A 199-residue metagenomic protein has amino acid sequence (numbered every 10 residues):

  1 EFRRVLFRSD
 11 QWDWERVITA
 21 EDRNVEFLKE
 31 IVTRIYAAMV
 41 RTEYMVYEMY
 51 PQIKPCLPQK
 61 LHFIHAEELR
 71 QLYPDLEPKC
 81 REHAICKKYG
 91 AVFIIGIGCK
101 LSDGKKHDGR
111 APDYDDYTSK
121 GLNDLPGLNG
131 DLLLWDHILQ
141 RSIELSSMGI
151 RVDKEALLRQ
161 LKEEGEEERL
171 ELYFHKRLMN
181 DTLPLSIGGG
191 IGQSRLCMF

Functional and structural regions predicted by a protein language model:
F2-L6: Short, small-residue-biased leader/transition segments that mark boundaries at the very start of proteins
R8, N24-R41: A conserved active-site cap/scaffold subdomain adjacent to cofactor or substrate pockets
S9-Q11, P184: A general secondary-structure signal for short beta-strands and their flanking turns/coil in non-transmembrane regions
D13-N24: A generic structural motif
T19, T33-Y44, G98, S102: Hydrophobic/aromatic-lined pockets within catalytic cores
F27-I31, E48-K54, D181: Low-complexity, flexible helical/coil segments
V40-P78: Alpha-helical scaffold segments that mediate packing/assembly in large oligomeric complexes
A66-F199: A translation/RNA-centric and nucleic-acid-associated enzymatic feature enriched in Class II aminoacyl-tRNA synthetases
